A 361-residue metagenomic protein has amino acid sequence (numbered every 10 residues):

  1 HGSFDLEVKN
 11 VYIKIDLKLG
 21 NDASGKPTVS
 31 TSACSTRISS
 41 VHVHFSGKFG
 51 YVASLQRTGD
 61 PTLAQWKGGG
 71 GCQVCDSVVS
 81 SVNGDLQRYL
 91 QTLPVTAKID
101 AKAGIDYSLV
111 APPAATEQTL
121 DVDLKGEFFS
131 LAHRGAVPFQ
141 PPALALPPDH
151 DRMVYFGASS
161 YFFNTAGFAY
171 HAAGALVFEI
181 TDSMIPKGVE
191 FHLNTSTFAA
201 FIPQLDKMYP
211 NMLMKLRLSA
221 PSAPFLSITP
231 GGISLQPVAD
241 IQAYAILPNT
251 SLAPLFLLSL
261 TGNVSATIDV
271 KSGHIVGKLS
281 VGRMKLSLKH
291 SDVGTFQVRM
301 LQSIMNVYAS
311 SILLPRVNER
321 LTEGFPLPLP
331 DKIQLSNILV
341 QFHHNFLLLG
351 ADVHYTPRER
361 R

Functional and structural regions predicted by a protein language model:
H1, S30, R37-R361: Extended, low-charge, aliphatic-rich alpha-helical segments
H1-V29: Post-signal peptide N-terminal segment of secreted/secretory-pathway proteins
